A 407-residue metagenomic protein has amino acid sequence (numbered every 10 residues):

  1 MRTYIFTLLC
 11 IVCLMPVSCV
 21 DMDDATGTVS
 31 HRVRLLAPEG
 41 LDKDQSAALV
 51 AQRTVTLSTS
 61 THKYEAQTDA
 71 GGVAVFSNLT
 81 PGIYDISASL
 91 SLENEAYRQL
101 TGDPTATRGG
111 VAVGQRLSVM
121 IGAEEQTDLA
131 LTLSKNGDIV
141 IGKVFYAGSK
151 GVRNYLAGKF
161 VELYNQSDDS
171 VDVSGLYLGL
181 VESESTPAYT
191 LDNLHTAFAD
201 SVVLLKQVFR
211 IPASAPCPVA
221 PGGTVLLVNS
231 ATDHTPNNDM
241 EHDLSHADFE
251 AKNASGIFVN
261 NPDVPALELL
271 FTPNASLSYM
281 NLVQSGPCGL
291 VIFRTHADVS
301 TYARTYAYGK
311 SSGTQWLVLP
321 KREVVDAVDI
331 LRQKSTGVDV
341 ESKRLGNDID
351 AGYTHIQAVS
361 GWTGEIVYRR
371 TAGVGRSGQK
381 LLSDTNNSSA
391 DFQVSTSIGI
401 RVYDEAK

Functional and structural regions predicted by a protein language model:
M1-Y4, L8-K43, L129-L131: Bacterial Sec-dependent N-terminal signal peptides
A37-L41, L131-P187, F271, S276-C288 (+4 more regions): A structural motif detector for short, solvent-exposed N-terminal "entry" segments of globular domains
E39-T61, V171-G175: Short, ordered, surface-exposed loop/turn motifs in non-cytosolic proteins
S60-V73: Short, acidic Ser/Thr/Gly-rich low-complexity loop/linker segments typical of extracellular and cell-surface proteins
A74, E125-T127, V225: Short strand-edge motifs at loop-to-beta-strand transitions and within beta-strands of extracellular beta-rich domains
T80-R98: A short, solvent-exposed beta-strand micro-motif common in secreted/extracellular proteins
L92-T127: Structured interaction patches on ligand/partner-binding surfaces of diverse proteins
F198-I398, E405-A406: Solvent-exposed beta-edge/loop recognition patches
